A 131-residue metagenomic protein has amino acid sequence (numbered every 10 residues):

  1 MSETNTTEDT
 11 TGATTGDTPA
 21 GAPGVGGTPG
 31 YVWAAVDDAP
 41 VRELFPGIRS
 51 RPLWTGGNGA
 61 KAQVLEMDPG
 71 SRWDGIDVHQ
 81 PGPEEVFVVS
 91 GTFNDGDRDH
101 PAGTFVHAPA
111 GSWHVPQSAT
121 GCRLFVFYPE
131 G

Functional and structural regions predicted by a protein language model:
M1-K61: A short, N-terminal "cap"/entry segment at the start of jelly-roll beta-barrel domains of the cupin/DSBH fold
P46-Q80, N94, R98-D99, P109-W113: Conserved short histidine dyad/triad with adjacent acidic residue
V64, H107, T120-G131: A short hydrophobic beta-strand segment most commonly corresponding to one strand of the jelly-roll/cupin
P83: Alpha/beta-hydrolase fold active-site loops
V86: Structured binding elements
S90-G91: Glycine-centered positions in the ABC transporter ATPase nucleotide-binding domain
V115-A119: Short, Lys/Arg- and Gly-enriched loop/turn segments at beta-strand edges
